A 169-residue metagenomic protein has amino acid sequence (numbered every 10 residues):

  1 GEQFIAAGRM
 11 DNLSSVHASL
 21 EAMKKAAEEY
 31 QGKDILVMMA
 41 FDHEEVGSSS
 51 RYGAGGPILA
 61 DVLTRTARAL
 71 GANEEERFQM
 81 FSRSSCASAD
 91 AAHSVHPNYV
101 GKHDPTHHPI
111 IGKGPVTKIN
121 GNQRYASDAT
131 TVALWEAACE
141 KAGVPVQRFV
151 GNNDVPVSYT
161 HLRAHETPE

Functional and structural regions predicted by a protein language model:
G1-G8, F41-E44, P115-G121: Glycine- and acidic
A6-E45: Alpha-helical metal-binding/catalytic segments enriched in His/Glu/Asp
A27, E140-Q147: Hydrophobic alpha-helix feature that most strongly marks membrane-spanning transmembrane helices and their immediate
K33-D42, F78-F81, S85-A87, F149-G151: Beta-strand segments within the central parallel beta-sheet cores of soluble alpha/beta enzyme folds
G47-G143: Metal-dependent peptidase/peptidase-like ectodomains
V150-L162: Small/polar glycine-rich anion-binding or flexible loop at a beta-alpha turn
H161-A164, P168-E169: Single conserved hydrophobic/aromatic residue that forms the stacking wall/gate of nucleotide- or nucleobase-binding
